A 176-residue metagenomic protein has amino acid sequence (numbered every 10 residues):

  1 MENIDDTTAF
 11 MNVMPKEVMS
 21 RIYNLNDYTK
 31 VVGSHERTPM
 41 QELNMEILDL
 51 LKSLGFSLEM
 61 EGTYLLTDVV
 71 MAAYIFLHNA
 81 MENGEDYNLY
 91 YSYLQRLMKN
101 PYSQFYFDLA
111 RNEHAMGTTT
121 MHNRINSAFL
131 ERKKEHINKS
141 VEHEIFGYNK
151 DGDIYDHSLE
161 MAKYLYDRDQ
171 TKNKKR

Functional and structural regions predicted by a protein language model:
N3-R176: Intrinsically disordered, low-complexity protein-interaction/activation regions
